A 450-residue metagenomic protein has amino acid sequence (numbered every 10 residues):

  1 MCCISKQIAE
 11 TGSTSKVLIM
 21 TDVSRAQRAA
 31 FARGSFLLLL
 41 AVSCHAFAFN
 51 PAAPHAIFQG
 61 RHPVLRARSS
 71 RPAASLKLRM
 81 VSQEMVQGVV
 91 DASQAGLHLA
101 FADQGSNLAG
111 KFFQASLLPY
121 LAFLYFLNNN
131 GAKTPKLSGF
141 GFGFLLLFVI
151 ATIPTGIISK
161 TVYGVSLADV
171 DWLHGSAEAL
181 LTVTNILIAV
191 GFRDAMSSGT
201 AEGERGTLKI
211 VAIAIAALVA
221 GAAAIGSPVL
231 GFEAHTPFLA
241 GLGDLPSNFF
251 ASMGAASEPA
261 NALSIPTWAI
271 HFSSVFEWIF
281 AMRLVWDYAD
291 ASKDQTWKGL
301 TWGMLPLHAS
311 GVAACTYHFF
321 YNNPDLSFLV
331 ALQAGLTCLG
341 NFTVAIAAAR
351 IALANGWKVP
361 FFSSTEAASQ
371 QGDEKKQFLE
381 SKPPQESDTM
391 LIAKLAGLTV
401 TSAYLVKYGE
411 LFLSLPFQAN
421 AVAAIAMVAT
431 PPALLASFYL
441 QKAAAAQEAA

Functional and structural regions predicted by a protein language model:
M1-M80, A367-Q371, Q377: N-terminal chloroplast transit peptides
R66-A450: N-terminal plastid-targeting presequences
